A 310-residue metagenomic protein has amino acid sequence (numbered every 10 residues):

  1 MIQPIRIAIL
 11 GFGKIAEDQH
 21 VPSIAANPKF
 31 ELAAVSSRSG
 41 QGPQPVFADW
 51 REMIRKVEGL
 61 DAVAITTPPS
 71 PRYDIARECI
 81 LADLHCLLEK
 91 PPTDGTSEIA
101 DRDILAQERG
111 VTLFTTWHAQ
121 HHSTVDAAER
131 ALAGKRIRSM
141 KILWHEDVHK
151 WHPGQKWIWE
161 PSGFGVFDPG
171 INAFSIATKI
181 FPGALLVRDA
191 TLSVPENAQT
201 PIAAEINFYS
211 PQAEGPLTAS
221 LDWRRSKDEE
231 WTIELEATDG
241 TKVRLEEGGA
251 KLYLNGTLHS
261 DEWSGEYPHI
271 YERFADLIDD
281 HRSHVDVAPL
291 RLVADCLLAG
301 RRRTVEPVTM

Functional and structural regions predicted by a protein language model:
M1, E52, A62-I65, R273-M310: C-terminal helix-rich "cap/oligomerization" subdomain common to oxidoreductases
M1-Q44: N-terminal Rossmann-like dinucleotide-binding module
N27, V57, H122, S210: Acidic-histidine catalytic/liganding microenvironments
A34, D61-A62, S139: Short, Asp-centered acidic motifs that coordinate Mg2+ and/or phosphate in catalytic or ligand-binding sites
P45-L105: Beta-loop-alpha module in the N-terminal Rossmann-like domain of NAD(P)-dependent dehydrogenases, especially those
T93-W151: A contiguous active-site-proximal alpha/beta segment in oxidoreductase catalytic domains
P153-D228, A288-L292: Rossmann-like dinucleotide-binding domain that binds NAD(P)(H)
E196-P201, Q212-I278, R282-A288: NAD(P)-dinucleotide binding in Rossmann-like oxidoreductases
